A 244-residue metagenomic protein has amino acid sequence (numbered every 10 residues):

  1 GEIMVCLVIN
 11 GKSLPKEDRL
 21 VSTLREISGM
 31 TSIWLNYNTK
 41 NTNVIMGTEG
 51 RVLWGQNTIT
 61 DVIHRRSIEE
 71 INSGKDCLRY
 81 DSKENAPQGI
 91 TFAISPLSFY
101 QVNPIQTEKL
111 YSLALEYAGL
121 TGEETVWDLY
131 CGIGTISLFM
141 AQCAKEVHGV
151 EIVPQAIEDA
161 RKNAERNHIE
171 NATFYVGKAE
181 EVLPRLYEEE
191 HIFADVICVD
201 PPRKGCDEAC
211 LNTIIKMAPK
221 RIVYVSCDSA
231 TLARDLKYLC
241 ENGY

Functional and structural regions predicted by a protein language model:
G1-E2, G55: Short flexible coil/turn linkers enriched for glycine and charged/polar residues that connect secondary-structure
I3-K12: Carbohydrate-binding surface patches
K16-S22, E26-I27, T31-S32, N38-Y244: Rossmann-like S-adenosyl-L-methionine
